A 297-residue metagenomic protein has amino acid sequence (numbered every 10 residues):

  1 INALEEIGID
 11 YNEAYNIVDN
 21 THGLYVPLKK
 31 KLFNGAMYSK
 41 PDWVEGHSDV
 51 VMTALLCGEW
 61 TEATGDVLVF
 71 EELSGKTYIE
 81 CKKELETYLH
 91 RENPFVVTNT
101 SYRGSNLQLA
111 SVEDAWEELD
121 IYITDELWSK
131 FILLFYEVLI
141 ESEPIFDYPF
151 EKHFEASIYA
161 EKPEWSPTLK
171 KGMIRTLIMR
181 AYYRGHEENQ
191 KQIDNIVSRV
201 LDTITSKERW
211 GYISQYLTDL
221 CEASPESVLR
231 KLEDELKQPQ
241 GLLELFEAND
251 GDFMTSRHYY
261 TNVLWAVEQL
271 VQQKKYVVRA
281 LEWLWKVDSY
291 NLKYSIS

Functional and structural regions predicted by a protein language model:
N2-S297: Non-catalytic all-alpha helical scaffold/repeat segments
